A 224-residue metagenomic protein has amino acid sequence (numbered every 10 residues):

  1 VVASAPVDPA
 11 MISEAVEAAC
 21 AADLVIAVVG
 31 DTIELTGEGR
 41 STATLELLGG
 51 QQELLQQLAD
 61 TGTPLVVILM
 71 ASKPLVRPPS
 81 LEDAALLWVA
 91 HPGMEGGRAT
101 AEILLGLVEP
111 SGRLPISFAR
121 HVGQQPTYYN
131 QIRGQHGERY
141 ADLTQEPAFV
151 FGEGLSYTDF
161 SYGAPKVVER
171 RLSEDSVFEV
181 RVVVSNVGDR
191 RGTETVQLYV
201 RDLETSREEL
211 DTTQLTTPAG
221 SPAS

Functional and structural regions predicted by a protein language model:
V1, M70-T193, Y199-R201: Secreted, periplasmic, or luminal enzymes acting at the cell surface/secretory milieu
V1-A18: Functional beta-strand-loop-alpha-helix junction segments that form "active/interaction loops" within catalytic
I12, A19, Q52-L55, G97-A101: Extracytoplasmic/secreted envelope proteins and their assembly/folding machinery, especially bacterial periplasmic
A22: An anion/phosphate-binding loop that grips the pyrophosphate of nucleotide cofactors and donors
V29-G49: Glycine/threonine-rich flexible loop motifs
T61-L65, D83-A84: A short helix->loop->beta-strand "cap" motif at the edges of active sites that frequently abuts
S206-S224: Intrinsically disordered, low-complexity Pro/Gly/Ser/Thr-rich segments with frequent PxxP/GP/PP motifs and embedded
